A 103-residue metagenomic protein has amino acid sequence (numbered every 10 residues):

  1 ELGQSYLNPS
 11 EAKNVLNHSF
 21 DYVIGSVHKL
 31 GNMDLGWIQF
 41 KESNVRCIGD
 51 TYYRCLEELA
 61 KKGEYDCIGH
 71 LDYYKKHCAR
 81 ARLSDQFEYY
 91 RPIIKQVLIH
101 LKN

Functional and structural regions predicted by a protein language model:
E1-K102: Extended substrate/RNA-proximal surfaces in nucleic-acid metabolism proteins
